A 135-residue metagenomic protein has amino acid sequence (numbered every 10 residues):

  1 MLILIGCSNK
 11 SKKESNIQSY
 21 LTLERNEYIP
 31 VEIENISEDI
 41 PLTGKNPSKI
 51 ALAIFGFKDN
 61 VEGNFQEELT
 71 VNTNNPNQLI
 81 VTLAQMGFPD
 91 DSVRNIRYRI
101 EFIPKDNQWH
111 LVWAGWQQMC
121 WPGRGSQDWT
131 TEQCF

Functional and structural regions predicted by a protein language model:
I3-G6: C-terminal motif of bacterial Sec signal peptides marking the signal peptidase cleavage site
S8-S11: Bacterial signal peptide processing site
K13-E14, S126: Secreted/processed peptides and extracellular or luminal domains of membrane proteins
S15-I36: Post-signal peptide N-terminal segment of mature Sec-exported envelope proteins
I17, N74-P76, E132-Q133: Extracellular glycan-interacting surfaces
D39-I103: Mature extracytoplasmic domains of secretory-pathway proteins
T82, G115-F135: Low-complexity, intrinsically disordered terminal/linker segments enriched in charged and Gly/Pro repeats
I96-M119: Short, compact, well-ordered microdomains
